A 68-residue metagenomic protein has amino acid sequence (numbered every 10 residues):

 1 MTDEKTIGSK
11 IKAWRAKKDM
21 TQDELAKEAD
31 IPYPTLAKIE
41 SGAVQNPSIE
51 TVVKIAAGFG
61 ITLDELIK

Functional and structural regions predicted by a protein language model:
M1-K17: A short, Lys/Arg-rich alpha-helix, primarily the initiator
T2-T6, G42, N46, E50: Residues at secondary-structure transition points
S9, Y33, I49-V52: Short alpha-helical elements of helix-turn-helix
K12, A37-K38, I67: Key DNA-contacting residues within the recognition helix of helix-turn-helix
A16, K27, A57: Alpha-helical residues within the helix-turn-helix
M20-I39, A43: Short alpha-helical DNA-recognition segment
E50-E65: DNA major-groove recognition helix of helix-turn-helix/homeodomain DNA-binding modules
